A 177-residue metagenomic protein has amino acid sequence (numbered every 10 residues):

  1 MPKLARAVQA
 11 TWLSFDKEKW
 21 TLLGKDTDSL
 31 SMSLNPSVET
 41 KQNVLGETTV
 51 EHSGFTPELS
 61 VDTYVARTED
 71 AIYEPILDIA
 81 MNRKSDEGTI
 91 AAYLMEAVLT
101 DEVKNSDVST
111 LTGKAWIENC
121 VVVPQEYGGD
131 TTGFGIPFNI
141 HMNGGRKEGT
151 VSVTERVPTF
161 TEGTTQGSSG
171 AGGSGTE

Functional and structural regions predicted by a protein language model:
M1-K17, Y73-T89, M142: N-terminal short leaders/motifs
M1-T68, N119-T132: Solvent-exposed edge beta-strands and adjacent loop segments that serve as assembly or binding interfaces
T21, N43, E51, S85 (+7 more regions): Generic detector of intrinsically disordered, low-complexity, polar/charged segments
K25-D28, M32, E96-E148: Short beta-strand and beta-hairpin "edge-sheet" elements
V38, T48-V50, I79-M81, G135-F138 (+2 more regions): Generic alpha-helical propensity signal that fires on short helical segments and nearby coil/disordered stretches
G46-I117, E148-V153, E177: Extracellular/virion structural assembly segments
T150-E177: Intrinsically disordered, low-complexity terminal/linker regions enriched in Pro/Ser/Gly and acidic residues
